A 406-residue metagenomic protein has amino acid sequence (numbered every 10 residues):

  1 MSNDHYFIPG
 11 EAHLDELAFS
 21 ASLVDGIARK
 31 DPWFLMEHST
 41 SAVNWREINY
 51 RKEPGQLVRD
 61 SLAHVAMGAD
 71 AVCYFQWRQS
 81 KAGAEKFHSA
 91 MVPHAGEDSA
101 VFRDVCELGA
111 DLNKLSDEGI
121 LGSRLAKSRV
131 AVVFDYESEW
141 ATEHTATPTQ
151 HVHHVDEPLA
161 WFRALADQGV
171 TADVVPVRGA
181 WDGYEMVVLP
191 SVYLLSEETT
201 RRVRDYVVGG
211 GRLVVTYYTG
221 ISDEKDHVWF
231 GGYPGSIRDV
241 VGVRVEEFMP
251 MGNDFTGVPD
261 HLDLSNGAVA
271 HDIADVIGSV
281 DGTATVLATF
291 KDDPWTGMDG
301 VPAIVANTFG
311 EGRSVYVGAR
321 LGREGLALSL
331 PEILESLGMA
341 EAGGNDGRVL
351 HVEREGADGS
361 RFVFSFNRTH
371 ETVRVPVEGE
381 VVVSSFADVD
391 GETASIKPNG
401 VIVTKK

Functional and structural regions predicted by a protein language model:
N3-K406: Carbohydrate-binding surfaces of carbohydrate-active enzymes
